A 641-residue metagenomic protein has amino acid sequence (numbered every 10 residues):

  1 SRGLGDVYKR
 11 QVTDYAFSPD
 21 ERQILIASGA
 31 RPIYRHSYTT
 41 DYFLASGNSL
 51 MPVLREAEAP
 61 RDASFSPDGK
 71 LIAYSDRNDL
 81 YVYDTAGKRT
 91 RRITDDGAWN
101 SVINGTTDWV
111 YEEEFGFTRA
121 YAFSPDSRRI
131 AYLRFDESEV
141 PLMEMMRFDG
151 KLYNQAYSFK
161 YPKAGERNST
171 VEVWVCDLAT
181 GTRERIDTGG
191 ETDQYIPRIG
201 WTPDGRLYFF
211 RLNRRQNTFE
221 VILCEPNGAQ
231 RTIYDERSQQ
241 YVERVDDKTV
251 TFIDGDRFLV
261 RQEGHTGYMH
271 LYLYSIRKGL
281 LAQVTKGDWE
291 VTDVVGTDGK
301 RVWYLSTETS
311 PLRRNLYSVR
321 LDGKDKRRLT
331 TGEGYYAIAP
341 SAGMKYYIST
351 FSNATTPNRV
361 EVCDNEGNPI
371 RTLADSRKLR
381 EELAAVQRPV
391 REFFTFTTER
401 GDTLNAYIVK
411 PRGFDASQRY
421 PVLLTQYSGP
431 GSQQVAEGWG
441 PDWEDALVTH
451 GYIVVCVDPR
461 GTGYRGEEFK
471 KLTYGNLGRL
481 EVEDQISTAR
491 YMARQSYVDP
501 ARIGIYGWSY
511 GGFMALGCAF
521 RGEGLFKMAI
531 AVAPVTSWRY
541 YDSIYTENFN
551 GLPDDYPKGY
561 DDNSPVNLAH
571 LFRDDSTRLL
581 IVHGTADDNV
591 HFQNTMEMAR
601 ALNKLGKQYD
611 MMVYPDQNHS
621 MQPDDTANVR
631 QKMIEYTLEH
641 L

Functional and structural regions predicted by a protein language model:
R2-Y8: Short, small-residue-biased leader/transition segments that mark boundaries at the very start of proteins
D6, M51-L54, T90-A98, E184-D187 (+4 more regions): Beta-propeller fold detector
K9-I24, Y42, A57-A73, V82 (+12 more regions): Conserved beta-propeller blade repeats
G29-D41, I93-Y121, R129-I186, G367-R380 (+1 more regions): Predominantly five- to eight-bladed beta-propeller fold
Y34-D41, Y81, V140-M145, T170-E172 (+4 more regions): Structural motif
A45-S49, T85-K88, D177-G181, E225-G228 (+3 more regions): Short loop/turn segments that connect beta-strands within beta-propeller blades
L142, R198-G200, A337-L641: Serine-hydrolase catalytic core recognition
